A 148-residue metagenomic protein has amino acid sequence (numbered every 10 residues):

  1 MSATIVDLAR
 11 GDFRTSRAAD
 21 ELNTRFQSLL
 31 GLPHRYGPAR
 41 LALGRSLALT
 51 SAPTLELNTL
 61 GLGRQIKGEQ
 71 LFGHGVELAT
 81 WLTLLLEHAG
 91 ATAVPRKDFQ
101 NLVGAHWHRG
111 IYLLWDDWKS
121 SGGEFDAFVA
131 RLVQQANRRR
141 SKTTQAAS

Functional and structural regions predicted by a protein language model:
M1-T15: An acidic intrinsically disordered interaction segment
A9, S16-G37, L41, L85: Surface-exposed, Lys/Arg-rich phosphate-binding patches that contact polyanionic backbones
L41, E56-L57, F125: Residue-level signal for alpha-helical context at structural boundaries
L43-S51, W107: Short alpha-helix boundary/capping elements
A48-A91: Short, positively charged interaction helices/loops
H74-V133, N137: Intrinsically disordered, low-complexity, charge-dense segments enriched in Lys/Arg and Glu/Asp interspersed
Q134-N137, S141-S148: N-terminal leader/propeptide segments of preproteins
